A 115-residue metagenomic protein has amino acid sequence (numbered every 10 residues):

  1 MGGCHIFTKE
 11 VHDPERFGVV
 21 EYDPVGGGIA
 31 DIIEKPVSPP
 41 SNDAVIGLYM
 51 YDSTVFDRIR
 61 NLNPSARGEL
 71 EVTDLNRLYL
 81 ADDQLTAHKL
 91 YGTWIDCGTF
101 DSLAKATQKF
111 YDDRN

Functional and structural regions predicted by a protein language model:
M1-R16: Conserved donor-nucleotide/metal-binding helix-loop-beta segment in metal-dependent transferases, i.e., the alpha-helix
T8-K9, E21, M50: Short, structured patches in soluble enzyme cores that scaffold and shape functional sites
H12, V20-G28: Ligand/cofactor pocket segment of small-molecule handling proteins
R16-V20, V45: Adenylate-forming
G26-N115: Catalytic-core segments of class I nucleotidyltransferases/pyrophosphorylases that form NMP-activated intermediates
